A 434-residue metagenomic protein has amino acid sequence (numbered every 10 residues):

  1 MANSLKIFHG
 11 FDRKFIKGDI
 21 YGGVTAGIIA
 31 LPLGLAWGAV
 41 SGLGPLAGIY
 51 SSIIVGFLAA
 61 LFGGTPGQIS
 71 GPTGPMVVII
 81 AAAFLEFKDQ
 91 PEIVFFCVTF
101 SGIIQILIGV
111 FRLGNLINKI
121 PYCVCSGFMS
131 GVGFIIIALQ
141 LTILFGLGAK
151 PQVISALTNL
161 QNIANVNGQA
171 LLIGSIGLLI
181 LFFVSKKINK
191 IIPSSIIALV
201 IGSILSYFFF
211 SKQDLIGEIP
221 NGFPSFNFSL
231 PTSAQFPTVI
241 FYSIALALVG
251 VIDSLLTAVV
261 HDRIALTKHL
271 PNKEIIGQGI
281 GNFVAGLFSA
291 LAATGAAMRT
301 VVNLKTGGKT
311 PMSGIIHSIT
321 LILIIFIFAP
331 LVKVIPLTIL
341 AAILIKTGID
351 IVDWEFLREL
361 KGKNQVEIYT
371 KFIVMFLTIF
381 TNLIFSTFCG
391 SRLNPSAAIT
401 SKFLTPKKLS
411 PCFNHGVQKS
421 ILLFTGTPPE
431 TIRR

Functional and structural regions predicted by a protein language model:
M1-G23, I80-L266, T320-L321, P330-G390: Core transmembrane helix bundle of multi-pass membrane transport proteins
I7-P66, S233-M312: Membrane-embedded helical hairpins/re-entrant loop segments and their flanking transmembrane helices within multi-pass
G27, F57, P75, I106-L107 (+2 more regions): Hydrophobic/small/kink-forming positions within alpha-helical transmembrane segments of polytopic membrane proteins
L33, Y50-A59, G71-E86, H317-L321: Hydrophobic alpha-helical segments within and immediately flanking transmembrane helices of multi-pass membrane proteins
G48-G56, Q90-S101, K273-N282, H317-I322 (+1 more regions): Alpha-helical transmembrane segments of multi-pass membrane proteins
A59, I80-K88, T300-M312, I319-F326: Interfacial segments of multi-pass membrane proteins
L61-G71, V184-I192, K305-P311, E355-G362: Membrane-helix interface "capping/anchor" motifs
S396, T400-S401, T405-G416, S420-I421 (+2 more regions): Low-acidity, Ser/Thr- and Arg-rich intrinsically disordered low-complexity segments
